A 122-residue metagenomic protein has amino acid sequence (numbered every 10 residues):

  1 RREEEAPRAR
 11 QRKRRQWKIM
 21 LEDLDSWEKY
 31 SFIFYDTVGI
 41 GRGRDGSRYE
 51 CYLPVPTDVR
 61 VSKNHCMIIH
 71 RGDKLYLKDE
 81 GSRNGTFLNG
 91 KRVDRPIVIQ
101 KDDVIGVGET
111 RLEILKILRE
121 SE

Functional and structural regions predicted by a protein language model:
R1-T57, R119-E122: Intrinsically disordered, low-complexity acidic Ser/Thr-rich regulatory segments
F34-R111: Forkhead-associated
L112-L118: Edge beta-strands of extracellular beta-sandwich domains
